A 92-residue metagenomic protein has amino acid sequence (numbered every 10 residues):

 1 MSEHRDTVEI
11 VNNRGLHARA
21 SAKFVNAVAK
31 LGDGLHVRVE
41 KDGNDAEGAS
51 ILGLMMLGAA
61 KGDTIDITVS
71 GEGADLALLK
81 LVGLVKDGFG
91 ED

Functional and structural regions predicted by a protein language model:
S2, L31-L35, D75-K80: Signature of N-terminal electron-transfer/Fe-S-associated modules in redox systems
S2-N12: Short amphipathic
R5-T7, R38, T64-T68: Beta-strand secondary-structure signal
T7, A27, G53-M56, A77-K80: Residue-level recognition of specific faces of alpha-helices
V11-L52: Compact, glycine-rich, soluble single-domain proteins
L57-D92: C-terminal structural segments of small proteins and small subunits
